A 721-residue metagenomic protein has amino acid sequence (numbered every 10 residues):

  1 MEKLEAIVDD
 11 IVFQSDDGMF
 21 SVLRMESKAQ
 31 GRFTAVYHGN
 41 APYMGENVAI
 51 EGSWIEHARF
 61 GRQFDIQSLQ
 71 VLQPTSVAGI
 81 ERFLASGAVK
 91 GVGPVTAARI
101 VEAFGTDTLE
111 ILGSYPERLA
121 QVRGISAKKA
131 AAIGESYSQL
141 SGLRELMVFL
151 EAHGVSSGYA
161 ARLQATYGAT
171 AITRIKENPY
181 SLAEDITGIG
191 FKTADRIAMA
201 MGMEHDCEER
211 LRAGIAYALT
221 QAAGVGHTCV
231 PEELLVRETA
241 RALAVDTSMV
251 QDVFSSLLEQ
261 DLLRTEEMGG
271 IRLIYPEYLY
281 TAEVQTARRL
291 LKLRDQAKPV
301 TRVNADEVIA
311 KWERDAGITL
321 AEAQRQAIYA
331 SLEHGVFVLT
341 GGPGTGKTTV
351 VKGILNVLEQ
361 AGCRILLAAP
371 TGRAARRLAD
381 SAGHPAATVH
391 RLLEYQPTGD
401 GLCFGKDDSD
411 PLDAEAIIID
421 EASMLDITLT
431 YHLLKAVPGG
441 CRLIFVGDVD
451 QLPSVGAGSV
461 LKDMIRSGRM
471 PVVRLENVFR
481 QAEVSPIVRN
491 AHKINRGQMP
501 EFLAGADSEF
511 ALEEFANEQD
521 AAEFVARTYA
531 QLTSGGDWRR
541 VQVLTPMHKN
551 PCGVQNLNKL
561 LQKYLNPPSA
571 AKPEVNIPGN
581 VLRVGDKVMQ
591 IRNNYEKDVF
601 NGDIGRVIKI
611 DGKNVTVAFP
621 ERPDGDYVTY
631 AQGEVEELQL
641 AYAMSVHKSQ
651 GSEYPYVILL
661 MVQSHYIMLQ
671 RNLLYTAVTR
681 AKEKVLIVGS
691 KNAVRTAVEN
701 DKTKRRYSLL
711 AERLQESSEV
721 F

Functional and structural regions predicted by a protein language model:
M1-N304, F721: Accessory, non-ATPase domains that flank or precede helicase/AAA+ motor cores in DNA-metabolism machines
G45-N47, G585, G602: Loop/turn positions that initiate beta-strands
S53-A58, I591-K597, Q663-H665: Short, charged beta-turn/beta-strand-edge "cap" motif at the junction between a beta-strand and an adjacent loop
E267-P343, T349: Pre-Walker A segment
G353, V357, A361-C363, A369-S381 (+9 more regions): Conserved helicase motor core of SF1/SF2 NTP-dependent helicases
V449-K597, I608: Conserved helicase motor core of P-loop NTPases
R496, D603-F721: C-terminal accessory regions
